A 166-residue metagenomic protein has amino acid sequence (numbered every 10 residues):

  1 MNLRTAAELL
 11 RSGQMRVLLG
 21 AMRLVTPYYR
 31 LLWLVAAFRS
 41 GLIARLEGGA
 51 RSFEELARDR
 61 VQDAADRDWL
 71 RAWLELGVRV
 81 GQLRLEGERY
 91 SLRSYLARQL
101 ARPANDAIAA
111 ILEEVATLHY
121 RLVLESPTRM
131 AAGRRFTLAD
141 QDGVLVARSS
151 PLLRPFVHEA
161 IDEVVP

Functional and structural regions predicted by a protein language model:
M1-T26: Long, low-complexity, charged/polar intrinsically disordered regions in eukaryotic proteins
L9, R23-Y28, L34-S40, A44-E47 (+1 more regions): Conserved Class I S-adenosyl-L-methionine-dependent methyltransferase catalytic core
L31, V61-Q62: A generic structural signal for short
G49-R60: Short acidic, hydrophobic short linear motifs in intrinsically disordered regions
R60-V61, V165: A broad structural signal for alpha-helix termini and local helix breaks/kinks
D63-R67: Short, basic interhelical loop/turn and adjoining N-cap of the next helix at nucleic-acid- or acidic-partner-contacting
